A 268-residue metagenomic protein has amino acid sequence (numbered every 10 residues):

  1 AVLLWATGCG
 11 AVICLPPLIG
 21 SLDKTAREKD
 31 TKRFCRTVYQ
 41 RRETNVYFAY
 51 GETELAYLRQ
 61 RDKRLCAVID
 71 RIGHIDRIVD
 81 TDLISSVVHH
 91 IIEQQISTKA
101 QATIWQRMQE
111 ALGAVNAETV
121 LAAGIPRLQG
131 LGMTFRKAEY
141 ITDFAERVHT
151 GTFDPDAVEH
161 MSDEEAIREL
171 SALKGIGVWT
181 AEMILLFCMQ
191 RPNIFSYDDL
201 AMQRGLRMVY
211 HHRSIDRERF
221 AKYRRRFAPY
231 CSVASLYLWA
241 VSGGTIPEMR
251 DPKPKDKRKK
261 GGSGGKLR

Functional and structural regions predicted by a protein language model:
G8-G10, G20, G261-G265: Residue-identity detector for glycine
V38-I75, V178-R268: C-terminal accessory module of base-excision DNA glycosylases/AP lyases that mediates lesion recognition and DNA
R64-V68, I96-S97, Q101-A172, R226-A228: Alpha-helical ds-nucleic-acid-binding substructure associated with the helix-hairpin-helix region of base-excision DNA
